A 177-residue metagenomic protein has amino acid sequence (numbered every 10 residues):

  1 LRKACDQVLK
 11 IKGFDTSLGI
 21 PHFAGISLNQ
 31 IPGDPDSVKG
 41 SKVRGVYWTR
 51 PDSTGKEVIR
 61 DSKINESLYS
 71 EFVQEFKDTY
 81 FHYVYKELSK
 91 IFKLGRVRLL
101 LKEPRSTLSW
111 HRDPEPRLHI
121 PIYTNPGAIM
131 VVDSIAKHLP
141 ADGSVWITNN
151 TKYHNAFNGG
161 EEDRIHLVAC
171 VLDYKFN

Functional and structural regions predicted by a protein language model:
L1-V84: Non-heme Fe(II)/2-oxoglutarate
Y83-P104: A short glycine-rich, His/Asp/Glu-containing loop-to-beta-strand
G95, P114-P116, D163: Residues that flank catalytic or metal-binding motifs in active/ligand-binding sites
V97-L99, P126, T151, D163-I165 (+1 more regions): Long, contiguous binding/interaction regions
L101, R112-A128: Short, conserved beta-strand element in jelly-roll/cupin
L108-H111, A128-M130, L139, T148-G160: Short beta-strand His + acidic residue motifs that chelate non-heme Fe in jelly-roll/DSBH and cupin folds
L118-P121, V145-I147, E161-N177: A short hydrophobic beta-strand segment most commonly corresponding to one strand of the jelly-roll/cupin
P121-A141: A short beta-strand-loop-beta hairpin characteristic of the jelly-roll/cupin
